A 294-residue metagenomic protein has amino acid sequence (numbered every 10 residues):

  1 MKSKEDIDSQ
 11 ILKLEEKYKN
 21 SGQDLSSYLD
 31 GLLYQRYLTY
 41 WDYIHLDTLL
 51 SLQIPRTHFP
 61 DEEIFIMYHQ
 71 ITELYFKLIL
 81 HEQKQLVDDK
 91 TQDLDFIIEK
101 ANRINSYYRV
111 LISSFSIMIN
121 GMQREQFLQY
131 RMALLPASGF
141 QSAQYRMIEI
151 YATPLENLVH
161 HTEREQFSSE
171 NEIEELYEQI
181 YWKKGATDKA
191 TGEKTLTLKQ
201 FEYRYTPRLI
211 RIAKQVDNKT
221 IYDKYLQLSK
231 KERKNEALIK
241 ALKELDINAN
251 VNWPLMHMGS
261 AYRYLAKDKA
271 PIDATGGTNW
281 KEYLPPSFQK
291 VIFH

Functional and structural regions predicted by a protein language model:
M1-H294: Surface-exposed peri-terminal alpha-helical interaction modules
